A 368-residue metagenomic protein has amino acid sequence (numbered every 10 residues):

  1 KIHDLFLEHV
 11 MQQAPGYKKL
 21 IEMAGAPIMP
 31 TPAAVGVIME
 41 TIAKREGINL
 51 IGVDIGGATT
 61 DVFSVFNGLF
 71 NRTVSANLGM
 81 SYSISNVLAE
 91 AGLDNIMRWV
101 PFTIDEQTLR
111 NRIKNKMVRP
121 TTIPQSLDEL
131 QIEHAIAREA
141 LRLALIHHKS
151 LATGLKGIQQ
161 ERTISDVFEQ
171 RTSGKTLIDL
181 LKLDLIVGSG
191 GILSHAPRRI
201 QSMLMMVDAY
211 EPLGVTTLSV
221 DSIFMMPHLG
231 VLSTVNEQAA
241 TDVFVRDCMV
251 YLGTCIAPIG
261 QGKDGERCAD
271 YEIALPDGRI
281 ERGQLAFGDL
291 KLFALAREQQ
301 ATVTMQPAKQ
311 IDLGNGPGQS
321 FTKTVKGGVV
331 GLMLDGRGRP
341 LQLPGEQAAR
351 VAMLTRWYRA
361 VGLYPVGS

Functional and structural regions predicted by a protein language model:
K1, V62-N67, V74, E90-A91 (+1 more regions): Short acidic, glycine/serine/threonine-rich loops at helix termini
K1-N49, E129-R138, H147-H148, A152 (+5 more regions): Nucleotide/phosphate-binding catalytic cleft detector across ATP-hydrolyzing and phosphate-transferring enzymes
I28-M29, N71-I146, V215-A240: Glycine-rich phosphate-binding loop plus the immediately following alpha-helix
I42-L69: Gly/Thr-rich phosphate-binding beta-strand-loop-beta motif of the actin/hexokinase/Hsp70
D54-G57, S64-F66, Y82, L145 (+2 more regions): Active-site proximal loops enriched in glycine and acidic residues that flank catalytic Cys/His/Asp and coordinate
V100, V207-Y210: Acidic, Ser/Thr-rich peripheral helices and adjacent loops at domain boundaries
